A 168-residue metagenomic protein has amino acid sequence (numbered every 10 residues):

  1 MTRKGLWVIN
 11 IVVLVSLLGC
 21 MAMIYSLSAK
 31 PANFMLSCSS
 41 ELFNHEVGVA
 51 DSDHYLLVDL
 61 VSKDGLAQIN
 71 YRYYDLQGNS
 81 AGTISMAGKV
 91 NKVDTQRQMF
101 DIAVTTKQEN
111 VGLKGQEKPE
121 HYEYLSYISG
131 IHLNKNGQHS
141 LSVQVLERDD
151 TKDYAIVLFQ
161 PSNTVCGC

Functional and structural regions predicted by a protein language model:
R3-S26: Hydrophobic membrane-insertion alpha-helices, especially the h-region of bacterial N-terminal signal peptides
L17, M35, N163-V165: Mature extracytoplasmic/luminal segments of secretory-pathway proteins
C20-M23, S52, H139: Charged, amphipathic alpha-helical segments
P31-D53: Tryptophan-anchored aromatic micro-motifs
P31-S39, D64-I69, T151-V157: Short, hydrophobic/aromatic-rich segments at coil-to-beta transitions
S39-H45, N70-Y74, A103-E109: Generic short beta-strand segments
G48-M99: Extracytoplasmic/periplasmic/luminal assembly and interaction segments in envelope/secretory/respiratory proteins
D94-C168: Non-cytosolic head/periplasmic domains of membrane-anchored proteins
